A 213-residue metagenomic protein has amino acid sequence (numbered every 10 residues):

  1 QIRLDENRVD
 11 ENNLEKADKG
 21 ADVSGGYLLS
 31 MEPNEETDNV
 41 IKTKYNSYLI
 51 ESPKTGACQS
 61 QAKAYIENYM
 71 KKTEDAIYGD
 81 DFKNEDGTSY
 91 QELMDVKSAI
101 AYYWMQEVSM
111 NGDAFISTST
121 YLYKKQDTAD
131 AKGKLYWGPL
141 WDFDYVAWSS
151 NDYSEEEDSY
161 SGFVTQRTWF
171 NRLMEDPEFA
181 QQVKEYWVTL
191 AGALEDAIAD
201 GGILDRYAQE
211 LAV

Functional and structural regions predicted by a protein language model:
Q1-V213: Phosphate/dinucleotide-binding and metal-coordinating scaffold of catalytic cores in nucleotide-dependent enzymes
